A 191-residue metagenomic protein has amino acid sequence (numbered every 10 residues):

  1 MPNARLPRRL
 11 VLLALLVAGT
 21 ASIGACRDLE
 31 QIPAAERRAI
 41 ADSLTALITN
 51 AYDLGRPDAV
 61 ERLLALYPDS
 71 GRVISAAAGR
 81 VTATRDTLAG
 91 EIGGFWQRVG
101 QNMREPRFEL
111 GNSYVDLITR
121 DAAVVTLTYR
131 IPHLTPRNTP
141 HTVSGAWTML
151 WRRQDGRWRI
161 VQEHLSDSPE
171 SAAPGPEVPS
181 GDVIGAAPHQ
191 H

Functional and structural regions predicted by a protein language model:
P2-L12: Bacterial N-terminal signal peptides that target proteins for export
L12-S22: Bacterial N-terminal signal peptides
A25-L66, P174-H191: Short, low-complexity N-terminal intrinsically disordered segments enriched in polar/charged residues
R27-E30, S144-P174: Short beta-strand edge/turn micro-motifs at domain boundaries
R38-D42, V60-D121, H141: A solvent-exposed, acidic/Ser-Thr-rich amphipathic alpha-helical stretch
G93, T126-L134: Generic short beta-strand segments
L110-V115, Y129-I131, A146-R152: Hydrophobic/aromatic beta-strand elements that line small-molecule binding cavities or substrate pockets in beta-rich
S113-V124, T139, W151-R159: A short, structured loop/turn motif at beta-sheet edges
